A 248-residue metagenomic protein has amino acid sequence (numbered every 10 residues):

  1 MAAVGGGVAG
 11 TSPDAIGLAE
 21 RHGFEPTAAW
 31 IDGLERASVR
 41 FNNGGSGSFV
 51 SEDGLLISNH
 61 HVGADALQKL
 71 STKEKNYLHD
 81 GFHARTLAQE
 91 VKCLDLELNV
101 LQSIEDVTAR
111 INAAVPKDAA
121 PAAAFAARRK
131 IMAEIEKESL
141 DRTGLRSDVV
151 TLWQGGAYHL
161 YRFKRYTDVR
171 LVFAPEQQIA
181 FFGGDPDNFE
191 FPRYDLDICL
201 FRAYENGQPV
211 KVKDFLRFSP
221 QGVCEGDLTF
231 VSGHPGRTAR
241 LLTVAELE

Functional and structural regions predicted by a protein language model:
M1-E248: Terminal presequence/propeptide segments associated with secretion/organelle targeting and zymogen/polyprotein
